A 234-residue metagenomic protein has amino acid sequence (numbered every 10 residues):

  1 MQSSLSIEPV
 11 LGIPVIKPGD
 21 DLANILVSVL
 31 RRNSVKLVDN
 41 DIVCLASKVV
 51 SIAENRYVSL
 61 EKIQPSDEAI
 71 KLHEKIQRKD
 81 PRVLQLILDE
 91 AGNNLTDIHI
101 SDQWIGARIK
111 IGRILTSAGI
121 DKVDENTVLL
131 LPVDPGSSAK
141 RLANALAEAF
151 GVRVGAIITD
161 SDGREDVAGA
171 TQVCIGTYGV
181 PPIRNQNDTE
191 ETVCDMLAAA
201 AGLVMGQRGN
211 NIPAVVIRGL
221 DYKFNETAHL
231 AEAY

Functional and structural regions predicted by a protein language model:
M1-I42: N-terminal glycine-/serine-/threonine-rich phosphate-binding loop
Q2-P14, S47, Y57-I63, E68-L130 (+1 more regions): A structural signal for small-residue-enriched, beta-sheet-centric alpha/beta enzyme cores and oligomeric scaffold folds
D20, A53-Y57: Short, glycine/acidic-enriched capping/hinge loops at junctions between secondary-structure elements
D20-V35, V133-F150: Phosphate-interacting basic helix/loop segments used at nucleotide- and nucleic-acid interfaces
D41-A46, I52: General N-terminal leader/first-domain-start detector
I42, K140, V154: Short alpha-helical basic/polar micro-motif
